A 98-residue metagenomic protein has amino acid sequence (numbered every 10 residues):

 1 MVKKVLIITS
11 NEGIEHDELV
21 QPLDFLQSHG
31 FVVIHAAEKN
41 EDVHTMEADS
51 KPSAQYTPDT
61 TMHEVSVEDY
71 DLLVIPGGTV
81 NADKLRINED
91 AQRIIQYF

Functional and structural regions predicted by a protein language model:
M1-F98: Extended, subdomain-level signal for the structured scaffold at the beginning of enzyme domains
